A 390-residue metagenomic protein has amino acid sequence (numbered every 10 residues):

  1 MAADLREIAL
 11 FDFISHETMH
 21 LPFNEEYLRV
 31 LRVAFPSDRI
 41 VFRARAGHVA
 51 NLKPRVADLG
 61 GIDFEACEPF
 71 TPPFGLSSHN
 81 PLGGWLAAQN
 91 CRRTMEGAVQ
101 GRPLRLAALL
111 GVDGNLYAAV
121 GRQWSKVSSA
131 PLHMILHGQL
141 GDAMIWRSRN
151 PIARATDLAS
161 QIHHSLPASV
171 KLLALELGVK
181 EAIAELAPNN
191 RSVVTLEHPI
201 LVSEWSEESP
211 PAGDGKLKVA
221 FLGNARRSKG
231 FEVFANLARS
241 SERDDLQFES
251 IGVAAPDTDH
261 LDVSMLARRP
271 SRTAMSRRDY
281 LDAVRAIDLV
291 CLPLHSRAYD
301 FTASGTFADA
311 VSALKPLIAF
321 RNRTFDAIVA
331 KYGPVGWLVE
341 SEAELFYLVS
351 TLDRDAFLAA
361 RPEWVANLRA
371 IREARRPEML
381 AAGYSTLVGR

Functional and structural regions predicted by a protein language model:
I8-A9, A107-L109, W124-W146: Active-site proximal beta-strand in glycosyltransferases
F11-R29, G47-L52, R226-K229: A short, glycine/small-residue-rich beta-strand->loop->alpha-helix junction that serves as a flexible
T18-P22, E340-S350, R354-G389: A charged, aromatic-enriched C-terminal amphipathic alpha-helix characteristic of glycosyltransferases across folds
A34-L86, V253-D257: N-terminal strand-loop element at the rim of the active site of nucleotide-sugar-dependent glycosyltransferases
G84-L86, R93-Y117, P131-H133, L289: Short N-terminal targeting/anchoring amphipathic segment
L140-D142, R149-L173: Membrane-proximal helix-turn-helix segments that form the acceptor-binding/catalytic region of lipid-linked
L201-E204, A212-V263, A274-R278: Conserved catalytic-core segment of nucleotide-activated headgroup transferases in glycan assembly
L292-A308, F320-N322, D326-A327: Nucleotide-sugar-dependent
